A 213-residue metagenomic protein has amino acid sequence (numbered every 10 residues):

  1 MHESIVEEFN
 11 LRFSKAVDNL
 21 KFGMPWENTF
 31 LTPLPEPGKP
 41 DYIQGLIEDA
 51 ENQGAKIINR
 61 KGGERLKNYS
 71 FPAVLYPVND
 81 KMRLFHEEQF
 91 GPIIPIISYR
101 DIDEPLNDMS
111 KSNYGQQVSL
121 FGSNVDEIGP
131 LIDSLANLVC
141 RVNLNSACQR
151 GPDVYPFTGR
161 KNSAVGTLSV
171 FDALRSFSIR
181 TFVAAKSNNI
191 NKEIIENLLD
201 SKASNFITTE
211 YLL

Functional and structural regions predicted by a protein language model:
M1-S4, S123: Structured loop/turn residues at secondary-structure junctions
E3-Y114: NAD(P)-dependent aldehyde/semialdehyde dehydrogenase
Y69-L213: Conserved C-terminal structural/oligomerization subdomain of aldehyde/semialdehyde dehydrogenase
